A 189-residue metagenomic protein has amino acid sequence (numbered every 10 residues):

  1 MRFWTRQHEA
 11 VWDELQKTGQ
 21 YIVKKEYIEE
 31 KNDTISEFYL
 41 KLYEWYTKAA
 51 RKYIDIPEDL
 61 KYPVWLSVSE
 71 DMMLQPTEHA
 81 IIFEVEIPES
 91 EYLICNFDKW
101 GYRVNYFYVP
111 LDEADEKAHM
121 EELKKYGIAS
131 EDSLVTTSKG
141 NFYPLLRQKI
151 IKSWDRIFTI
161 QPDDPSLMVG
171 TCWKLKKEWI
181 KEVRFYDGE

Functional and structural regions predicted by a protein language model:
M1-E37, L60-Y62, M73-I81, I87-E189: Conserved NAD+-utilizing ADP-ribose enzyme module
Y39-D71: Short, well-structured hydrophobic secondary-structure segments
